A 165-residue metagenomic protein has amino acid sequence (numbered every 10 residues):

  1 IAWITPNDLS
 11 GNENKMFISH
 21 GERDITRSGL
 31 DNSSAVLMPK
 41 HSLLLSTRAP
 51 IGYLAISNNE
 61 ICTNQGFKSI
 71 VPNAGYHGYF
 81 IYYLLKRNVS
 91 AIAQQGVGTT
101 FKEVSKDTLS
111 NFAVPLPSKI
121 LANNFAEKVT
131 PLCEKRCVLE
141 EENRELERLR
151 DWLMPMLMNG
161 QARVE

Functional and structural regions predicted by a protein language model:
I1-L116: DNA target-recognition domains and sequence-specific DNA-contacting regions of bacterial/archaeal
G75-Y76, F80-Y83, R87-A91, Q95-K102 (+1 more regions): Amphipathic alpha-helical coiled-coil/heptad-repeat segments
